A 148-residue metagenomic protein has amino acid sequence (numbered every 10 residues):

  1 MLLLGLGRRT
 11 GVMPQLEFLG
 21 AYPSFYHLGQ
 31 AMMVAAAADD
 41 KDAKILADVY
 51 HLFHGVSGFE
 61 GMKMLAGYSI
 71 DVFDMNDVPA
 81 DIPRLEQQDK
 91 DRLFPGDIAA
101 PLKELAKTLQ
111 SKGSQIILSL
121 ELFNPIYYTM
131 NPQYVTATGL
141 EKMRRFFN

Functional and structural regions predicted by a protein language model:
M1-I45, H54, Q115: Active-site acidic/histidine proton-transfer and metal-coordination neighborhood in alpha/beta enzyme cores
M1-L4, R8, M32, A36 (+4 more regions): A structural alpha-helix within SAM-dependent methyltransferase catalytic domains
G11-P14, I45, L85, D89 (+2 more regions): General secondary-structure edge motif
P14, D48, F73, L109 (+2 more regions): Conserved, mostly hydrophobic/aromatic
L16-G20, I45-H51, M75-D77, L120-L122: A cross-domain feature marking catalytic cores of carbohydrate-active enzymes and several ubiquitous metabolic/repair
F25-M32, H51-Q115, N124-Q133: Gly/Pro-rich active-site loop or hairpin
A38-D42, S69-V72, G96-A100, L120 (+1 more regions): Glycine-rich loops and low-complexity Gly/Arg-rich segments that provide flexible linkers or classic glycine-based
M130-N148: C-terminal helical cap(s) of enzyme catalytic domains, especially alpha/beta-barrels
